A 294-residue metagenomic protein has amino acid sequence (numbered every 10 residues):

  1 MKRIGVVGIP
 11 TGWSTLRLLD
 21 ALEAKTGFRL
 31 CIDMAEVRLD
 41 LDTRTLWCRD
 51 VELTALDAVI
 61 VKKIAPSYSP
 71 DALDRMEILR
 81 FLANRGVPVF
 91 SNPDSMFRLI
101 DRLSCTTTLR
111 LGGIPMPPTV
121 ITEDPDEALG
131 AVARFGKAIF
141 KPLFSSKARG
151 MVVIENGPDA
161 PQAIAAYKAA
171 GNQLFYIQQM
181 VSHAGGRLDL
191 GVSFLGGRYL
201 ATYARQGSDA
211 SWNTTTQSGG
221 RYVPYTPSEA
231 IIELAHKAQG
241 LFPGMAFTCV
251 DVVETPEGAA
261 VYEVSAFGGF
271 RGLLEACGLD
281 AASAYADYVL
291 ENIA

Functional and structural regions predicted by a protein language model:
M1-G5: Extreme N-terminal starter segment of soluble prokaryotic enzymes
I9-P118: Conserved N-proximal alpha/beta basic substrate-recognition cap immediately N-terminal to, or forming the N-lobe
G112-G136: Rossmann-like NAD(P)H-binding beta-loop-alpha module
A138, L200-A201, T248, A260-E263: Protein kinase-like catalytic core scaffold
K147-A148, D209, S265-C277: Glycine-rich phosphate/pyrophosphate-binding beta-alpha loops
R149-H236: Phosphate-binding site of ATP-dependent enzymes
L174, S211-V261, D287-I293: A long amphipathic alpha-helix within ATP-dependent nucleotide-binding catalytic cores
G191-F194, G258-G272: A short beta-strand motif that forms the metal-chelation/ATP-contact edge of phosphoryl-transfer active sites
